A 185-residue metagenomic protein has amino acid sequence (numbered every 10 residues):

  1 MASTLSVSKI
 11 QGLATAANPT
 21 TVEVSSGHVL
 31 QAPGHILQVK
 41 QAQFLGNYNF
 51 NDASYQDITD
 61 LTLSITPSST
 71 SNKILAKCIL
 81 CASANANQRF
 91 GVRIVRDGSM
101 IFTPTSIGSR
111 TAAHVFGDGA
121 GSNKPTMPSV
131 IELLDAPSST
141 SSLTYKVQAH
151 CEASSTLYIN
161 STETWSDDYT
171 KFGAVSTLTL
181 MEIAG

Functional and structural regions predicted by a protein language model:
A2, G12, G27, G34 (+3 more regions): Glycine-centered flexibility motif
A2-N47: Glycine-rich, low-complexity segments
S3, H35, Q56-I58, P67-S71 (+1 more regions): Short, surface-exposed loop/turn motifs at beta-strand boundaries within globular domains
V24-S26, D57, T164-W165: Short intrinsically disordered coil segments
L37, D57-D60, I101-T103: Local beta-strand/beta-hairpin segments that build beta-sheet-rich folds
Q43, N49, S64-S142, K146-G185: Terminal beta-strand-rich extracellular "head" domains that mediate receptor/glycan or other ligand binding
Y48-I58: Solvent-exposed, conformationally flexible loop/turn segments
